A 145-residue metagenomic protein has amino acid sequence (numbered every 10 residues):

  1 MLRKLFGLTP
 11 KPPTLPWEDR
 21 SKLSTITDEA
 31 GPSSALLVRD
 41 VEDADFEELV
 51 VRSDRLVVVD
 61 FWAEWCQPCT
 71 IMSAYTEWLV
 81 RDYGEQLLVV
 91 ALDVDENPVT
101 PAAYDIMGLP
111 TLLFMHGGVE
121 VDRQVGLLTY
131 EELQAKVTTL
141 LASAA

Functional and structural regions predicted by a protein language model:
M1-L36, A145: N-terminal targeting signals for export/organelle localization
L37, W62, L88-V90: Conserved Rossmann-like nucleotide-binding pocket used by diverse enzymes that bind dinucleotide cofactors
V38-V57: A short beta-strand-turn-helix
D54-V57, W62-W65, G108: Short pre-active-site segment immediately N-terminal to redox-active cysteine/selenocysteine motifs in thiol-based
V58-V59, V89, L112: Hydrophobic beta-strand anchors of alpha/beta hydrolase catalytic cores
P68-Y83: Typically the conserved alpha-helix immediately C-terminal to a functionally engaged Cys/Sec in thioredoxin-like
L87, L92-A103: Structural microenvironment flanking redox-active thiols in thiol-disulfide oxidoreductases
G108, L113-A145: Non-catalytic, surface beta->alpha helical segment in thiol-disulfide oxidoreductase systems
